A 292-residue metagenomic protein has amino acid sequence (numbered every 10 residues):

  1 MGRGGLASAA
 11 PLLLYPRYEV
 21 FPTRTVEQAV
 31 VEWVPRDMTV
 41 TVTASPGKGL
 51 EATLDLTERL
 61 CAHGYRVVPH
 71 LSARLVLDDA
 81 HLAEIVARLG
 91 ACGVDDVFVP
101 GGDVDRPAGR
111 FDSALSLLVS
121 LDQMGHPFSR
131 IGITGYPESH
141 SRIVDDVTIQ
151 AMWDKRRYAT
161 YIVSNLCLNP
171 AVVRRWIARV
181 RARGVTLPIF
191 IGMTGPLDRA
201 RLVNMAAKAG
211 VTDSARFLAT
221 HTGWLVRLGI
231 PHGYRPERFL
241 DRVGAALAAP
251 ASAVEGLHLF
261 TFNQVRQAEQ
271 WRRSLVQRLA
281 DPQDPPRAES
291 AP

Functional and structural regions predicted by a protein language model:
G2-V147, V254: Active-site beta->alpha loop and helix N-cap motifs at the rims of alpha/beta catalytic domains
Y18-E19, S45, R74, S141-V144 (+5 more regions): Glycine- and other small-residue-rich loops at beta-strand/loop junctions that grip anionic moieties
Y18-R24, R110-Y136, T186-A248, N263 (+1 more regions): Active-site pocket-lining/capping segments in soluble small-molecule metabolic enzymes
C61, G90, K155-R156, R181: Non-catalytic positions within long, well-ordered alpha-helices that form the structural scaffold/packing of enzyme
P69, K155-Y158, I191, V243 (+1 more regions): Conserved, mostly hydrophobic/aromatic
V76-D79, D105-S113, S164-I177, R199 (+1 more regions): Active-site glycine- and acidic-residue-rich loops that bind and position anionic ligands or nucleotide-like cofactors
R142-R157, I162, V172: Active-site glycine-rich loop that binds ribose-phosphate moieties when present
K155, E255-Q270: Charge-patterned, long linear interaction tracts outside catalytic cores
